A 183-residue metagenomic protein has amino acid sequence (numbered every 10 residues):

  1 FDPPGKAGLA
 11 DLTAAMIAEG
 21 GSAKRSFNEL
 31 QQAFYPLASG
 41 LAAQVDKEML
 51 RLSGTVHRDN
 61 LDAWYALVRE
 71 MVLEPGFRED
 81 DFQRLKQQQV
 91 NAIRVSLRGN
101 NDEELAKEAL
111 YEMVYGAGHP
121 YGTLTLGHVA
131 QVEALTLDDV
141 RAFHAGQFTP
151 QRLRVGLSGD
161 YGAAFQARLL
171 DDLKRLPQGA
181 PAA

Functional and structural regions predicted by a protein language model:
F1-A18, S22-E74, A92, N101-Q131 (+1 more regions): M16 family metallopeptidases and their MPP-like homologs
E70-E79, L173-P181: A common structural junction motif
A117, T149-P150, R154-A183: An aromatic/glycine/proline-enriched structural segment found at the starts of mature extracellular/organellar domains
H144: Conserved, carboxylate-rich catalytic/transport cores that coordinate ions
